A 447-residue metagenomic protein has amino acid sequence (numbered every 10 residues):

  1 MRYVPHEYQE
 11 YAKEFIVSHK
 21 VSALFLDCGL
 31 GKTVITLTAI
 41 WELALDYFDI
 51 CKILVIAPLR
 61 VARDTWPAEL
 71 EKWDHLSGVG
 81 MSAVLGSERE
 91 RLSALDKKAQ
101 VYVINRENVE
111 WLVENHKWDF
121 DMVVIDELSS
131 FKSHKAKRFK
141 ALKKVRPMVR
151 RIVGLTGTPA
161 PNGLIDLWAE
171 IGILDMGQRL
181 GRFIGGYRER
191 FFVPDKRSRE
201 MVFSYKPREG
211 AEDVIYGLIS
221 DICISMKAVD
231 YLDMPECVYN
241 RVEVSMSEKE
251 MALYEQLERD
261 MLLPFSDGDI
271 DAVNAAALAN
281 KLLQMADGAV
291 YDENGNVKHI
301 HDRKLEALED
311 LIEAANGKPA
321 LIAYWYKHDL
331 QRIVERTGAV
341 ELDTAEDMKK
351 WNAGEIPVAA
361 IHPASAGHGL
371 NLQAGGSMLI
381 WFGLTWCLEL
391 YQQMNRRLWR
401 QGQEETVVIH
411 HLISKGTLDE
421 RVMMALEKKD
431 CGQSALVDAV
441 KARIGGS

Functional and structural regions predicted by a protein language model:
M1, V17-V21, L30-G31, I35-Y47 (+5 more regions): Conserved Helicase C-terminal RecA-like lobe
M1-F25: Conserved pre-motif I regulatory segment
K52, G78, M122, F139-A228 (+1 more regions): Conserved P-loop NTPase motor "coupling/switch" region that bridges the ATPase
V61-G86, L174-G177: Conserved helix-turn-beta segment of the N-terminal RecA-like "Helicase ATP-binding" lobe in SF1/SF2 helicases
E88-M122: Conserved helix/coil segment N-terminal to the catalytic DExD/H
F120-M122, A169, N371-L384, V408-H411: A short beta-strand element within the Helicase C-terminal
D126-E127: Walker B catalytic acidic pair
W386-S447: A conserved SF2-helicase RecA2
